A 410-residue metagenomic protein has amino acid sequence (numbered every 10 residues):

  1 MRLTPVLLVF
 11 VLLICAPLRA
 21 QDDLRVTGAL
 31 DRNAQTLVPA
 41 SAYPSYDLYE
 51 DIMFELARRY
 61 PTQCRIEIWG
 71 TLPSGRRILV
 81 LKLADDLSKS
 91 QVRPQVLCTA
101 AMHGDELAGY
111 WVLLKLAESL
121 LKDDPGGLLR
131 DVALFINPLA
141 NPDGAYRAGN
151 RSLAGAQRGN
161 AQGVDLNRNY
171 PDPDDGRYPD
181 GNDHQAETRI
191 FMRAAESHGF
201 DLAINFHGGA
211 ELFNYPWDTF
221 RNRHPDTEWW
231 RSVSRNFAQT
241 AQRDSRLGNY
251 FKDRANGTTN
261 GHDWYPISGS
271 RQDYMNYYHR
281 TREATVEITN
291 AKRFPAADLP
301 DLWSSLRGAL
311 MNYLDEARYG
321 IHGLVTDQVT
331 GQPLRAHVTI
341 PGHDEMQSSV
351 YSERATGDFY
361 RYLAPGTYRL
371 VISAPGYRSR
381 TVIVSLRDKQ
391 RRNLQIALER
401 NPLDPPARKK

Functional and structural regions predicted by a protein language model:
V6-C15: Bacterial N-terminal signal peptides
S90-R235, Q239, R243, L247 (+2 more regions): Active-site/substrate-binding loop(s) of hydrolase catalytic cores
A203-P225, G257-D315: Active-site-adjacent mobile loop/cap segments within catalytic or ligand-binding domains
I321-Q328, I396: A short, amphipathic beta-strand motif
Q332, I340-A364: Short, acidic Ser/Thr/Gly-rich low-complexity loop/linker segments typical of extracellular and cell-surface proteins
A336-P341, L370: Hydrophobic beta-strand segments
G366-G376: A short, solvent-exposed beta-strand micro-motif common in secreted/extracellular proteins
P375-N401: Structured interaction patches on ligand/partner-binding surfaces of diverse proteins
